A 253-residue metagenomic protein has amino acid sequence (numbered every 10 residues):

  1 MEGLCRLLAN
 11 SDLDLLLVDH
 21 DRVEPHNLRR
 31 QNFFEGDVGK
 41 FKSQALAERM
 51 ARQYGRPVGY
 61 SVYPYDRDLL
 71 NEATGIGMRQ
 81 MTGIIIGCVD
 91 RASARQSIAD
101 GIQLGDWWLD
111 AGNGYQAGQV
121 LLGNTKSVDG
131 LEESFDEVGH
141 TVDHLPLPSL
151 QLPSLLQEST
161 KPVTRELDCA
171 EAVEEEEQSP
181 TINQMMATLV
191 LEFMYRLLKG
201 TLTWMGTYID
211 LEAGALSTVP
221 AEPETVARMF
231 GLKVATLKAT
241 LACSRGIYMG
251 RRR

Functional and structural regions predicted by a protein language model:
M1-L4, L46: Hydrophobic residues within alpha-helices that form the first helical element adjacent to the glycine-rich loop
G3-D14: Conserved S-adenosyl-L-methionine
R6, Q80-M81, D90-R253: Glycine-rich phosphate/adenylate-binding loop
D12-P57: Glycine-rich phosphate-binding loop and adjoining beta1-alpha1-beta2 segment of Rossmann-like nucleotide-binding folds
L16-V18, S61, I86, W107-L109: Hydrophobic/aromatic beta-strand patches that form the interior of the parallel beta-sheet core in alpha/beta enzyme
P25, R67-D68, G118: Generic structural signal for helix capping and beta-alpha/helix-loop junctions
H26-Q31, A73, Q96-A99: A short acidic (Asp/Glu
F41-T82, V89-Q96: A structured beta-alpha segment of the ubiquitous adenosine-cofactor-binding alpha/beta core
